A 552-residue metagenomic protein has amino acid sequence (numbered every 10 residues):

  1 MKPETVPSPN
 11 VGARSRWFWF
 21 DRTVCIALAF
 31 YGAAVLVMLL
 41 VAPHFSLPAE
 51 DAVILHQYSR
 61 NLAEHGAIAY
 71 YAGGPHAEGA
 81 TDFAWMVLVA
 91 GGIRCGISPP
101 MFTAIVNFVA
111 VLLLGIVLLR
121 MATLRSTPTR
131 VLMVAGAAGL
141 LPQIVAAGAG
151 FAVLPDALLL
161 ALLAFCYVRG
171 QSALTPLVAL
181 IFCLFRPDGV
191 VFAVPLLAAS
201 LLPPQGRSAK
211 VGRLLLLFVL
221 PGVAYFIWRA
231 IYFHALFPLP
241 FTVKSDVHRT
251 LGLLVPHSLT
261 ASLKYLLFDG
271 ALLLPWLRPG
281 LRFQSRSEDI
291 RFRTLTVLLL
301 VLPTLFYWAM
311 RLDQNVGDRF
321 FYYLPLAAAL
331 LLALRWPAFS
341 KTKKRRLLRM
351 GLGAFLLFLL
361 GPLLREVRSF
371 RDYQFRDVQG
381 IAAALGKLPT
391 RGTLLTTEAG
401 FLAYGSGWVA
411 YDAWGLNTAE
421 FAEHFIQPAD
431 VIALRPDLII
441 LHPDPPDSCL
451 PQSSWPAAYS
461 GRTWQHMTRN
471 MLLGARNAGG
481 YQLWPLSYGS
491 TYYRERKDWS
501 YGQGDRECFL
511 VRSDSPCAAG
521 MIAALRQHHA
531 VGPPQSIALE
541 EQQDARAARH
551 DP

Functional and structural regions predicted by a protein language model:
M1-V11: Low-complexity, intrinsically disordered extramembrane tails and loops of integral membrane proteins
P9-P552: Membrane-proximal envelope and lipid/glycan-remodeling enzymes
